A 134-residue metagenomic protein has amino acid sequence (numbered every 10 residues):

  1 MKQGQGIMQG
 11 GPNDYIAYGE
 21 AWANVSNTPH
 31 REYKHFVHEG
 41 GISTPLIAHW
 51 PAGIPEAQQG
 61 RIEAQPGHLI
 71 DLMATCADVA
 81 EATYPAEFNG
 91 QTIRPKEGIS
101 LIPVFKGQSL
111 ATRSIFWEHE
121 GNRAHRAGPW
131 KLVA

Functional and structural regions predicted by a protein language model:
M1, P45-A48, L72-A77: Beta-strand elements within well-structured catalytic alpha/beta cores of enzymes that handle phosphate/sulfate esters
K2-M8, Y15, H35, T44: Catalytic cores of eukaryotic secretory-pathway lumenal/extracellular enzymes that build and remodel glycoconjugates
G11-E39, I54-Q65, L69-A134: C-terminal cap/loop subdomain of S1 sulfatases and analogous C-terminal strand-loop tails that border
P51: Function-critical acidic carboxylates
